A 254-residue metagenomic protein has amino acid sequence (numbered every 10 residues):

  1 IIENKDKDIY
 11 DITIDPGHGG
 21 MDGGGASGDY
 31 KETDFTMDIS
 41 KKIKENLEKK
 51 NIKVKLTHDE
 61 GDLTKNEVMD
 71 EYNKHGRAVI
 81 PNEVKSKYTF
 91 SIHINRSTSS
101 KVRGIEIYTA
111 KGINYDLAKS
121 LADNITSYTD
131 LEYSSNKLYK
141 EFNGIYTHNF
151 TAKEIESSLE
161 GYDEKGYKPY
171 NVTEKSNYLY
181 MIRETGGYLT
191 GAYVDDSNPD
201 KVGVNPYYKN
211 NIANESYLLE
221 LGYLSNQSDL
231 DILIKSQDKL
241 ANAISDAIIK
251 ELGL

Functional and structural regions predicted by a protein language model:
I1-I12: Non-catalytic propeptide/linker segments at domain boundaries
I12-A26: Short, surface-exposed beta-strand segments enriched in small/polar/acidic residues
G24-D38: Glycine- and acidic-residue-enriched helix-capping/strand-helix junction motifs
D34-L254: Active-site-proximal helix/loop segments of hydrolytic enzymes
